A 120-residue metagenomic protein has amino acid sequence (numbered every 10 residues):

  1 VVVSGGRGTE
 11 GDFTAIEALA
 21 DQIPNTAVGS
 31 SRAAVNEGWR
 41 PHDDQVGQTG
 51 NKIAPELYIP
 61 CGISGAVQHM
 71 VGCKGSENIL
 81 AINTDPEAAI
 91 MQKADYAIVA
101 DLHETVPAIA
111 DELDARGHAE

Functional and structural regions predicted by a protein language model:
V1-E120: N-terminal glycine-rich FAD/FM-binding segment characteristic of electron-transfer flavoproteins
